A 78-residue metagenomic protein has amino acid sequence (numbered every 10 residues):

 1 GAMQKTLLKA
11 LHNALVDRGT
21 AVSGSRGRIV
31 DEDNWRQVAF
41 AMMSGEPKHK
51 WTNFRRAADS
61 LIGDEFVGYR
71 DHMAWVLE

Functional and structural regions predicted by a protein language model:
G1-L11: Basic, amphipathic alpha-helix used for nucleic-acid engagement in HTH/winged-helix/SANT-Myb modules and analogous
L7, A14-E78: Terminal-proximal interaction/regulatory segments of ATP-powered molecular machines
